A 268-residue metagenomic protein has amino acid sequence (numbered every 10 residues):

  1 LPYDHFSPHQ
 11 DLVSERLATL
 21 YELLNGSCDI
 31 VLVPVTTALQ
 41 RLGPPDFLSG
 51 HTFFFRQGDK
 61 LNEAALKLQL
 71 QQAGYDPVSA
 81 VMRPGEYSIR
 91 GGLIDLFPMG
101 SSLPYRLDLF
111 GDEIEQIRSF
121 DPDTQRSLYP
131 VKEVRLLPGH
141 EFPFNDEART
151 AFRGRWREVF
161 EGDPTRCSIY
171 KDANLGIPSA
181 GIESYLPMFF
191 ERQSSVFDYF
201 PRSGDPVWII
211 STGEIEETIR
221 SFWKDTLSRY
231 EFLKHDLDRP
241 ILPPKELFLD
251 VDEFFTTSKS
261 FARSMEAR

Functional and structural regions predicted by a protein language model:
L1-R268: Conserved beta-alpha structural segments and adjacent helices that either
